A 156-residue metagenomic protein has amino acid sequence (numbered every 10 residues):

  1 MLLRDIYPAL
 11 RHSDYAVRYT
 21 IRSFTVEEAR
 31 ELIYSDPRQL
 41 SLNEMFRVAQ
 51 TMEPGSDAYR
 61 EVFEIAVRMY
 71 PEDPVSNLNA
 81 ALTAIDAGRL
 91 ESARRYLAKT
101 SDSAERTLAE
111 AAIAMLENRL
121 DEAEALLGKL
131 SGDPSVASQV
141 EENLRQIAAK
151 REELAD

Functional and structural regions predicted by a protein language model:
M1-D156: N-terminal targeting segments with Sec-dependent signals, encompassing both cleavable signal peptides and non-cleavable
